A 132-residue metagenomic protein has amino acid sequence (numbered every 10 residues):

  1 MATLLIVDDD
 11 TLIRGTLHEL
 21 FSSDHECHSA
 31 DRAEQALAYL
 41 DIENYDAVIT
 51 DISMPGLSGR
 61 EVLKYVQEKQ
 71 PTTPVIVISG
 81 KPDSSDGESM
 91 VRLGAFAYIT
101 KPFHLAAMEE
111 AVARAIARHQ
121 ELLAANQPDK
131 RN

Functional and structural regions predicted by a protein language model:
T11-H28: Two-component/phosphorelay signaling modules centered on CheY-like receiver
S29-A47: Acidic, metal-coordinating helix/loop segments flanking the phosphotransfer/catalytic sites of two-component signaling
R32, S58-E61: Acidic catalytic/metal-coordinating carboxylates
A38, R60-T72: Short amphipathic alpha-helix used as the core "switch/output" element in two-component signaling
M54: Receiver (REC) domain active-site loop signature in two-component systems and cognate sites in sensor histidine kinases
F103-A113: C-terminal output helix
